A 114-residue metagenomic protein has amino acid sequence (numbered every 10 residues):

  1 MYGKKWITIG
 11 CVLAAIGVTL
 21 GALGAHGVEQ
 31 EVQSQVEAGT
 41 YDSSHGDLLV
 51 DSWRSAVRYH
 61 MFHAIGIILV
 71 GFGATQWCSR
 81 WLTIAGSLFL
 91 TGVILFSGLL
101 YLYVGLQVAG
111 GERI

Functional and structural regions predicted by a protein language model:
M1-I114: Polytopic transmembrane helical bundles with strong interfacial aromatic enrichment
